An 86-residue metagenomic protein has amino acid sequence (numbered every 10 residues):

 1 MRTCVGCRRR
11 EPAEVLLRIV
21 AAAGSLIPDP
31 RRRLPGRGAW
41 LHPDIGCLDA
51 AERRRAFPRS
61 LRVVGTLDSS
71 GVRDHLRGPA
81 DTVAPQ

Functional and structural regions predicted by a protein language model:
M1-A23: N-terminal first-folded block
M1-R2, G24-L41: Immediate flanking context of iron-sulfur cluster ligation sites
R8, P43-L48: Cys/His-coordinated zinc-binding microdomains
A13, P35-G36, L41, A51 (+2 more regions): Generic alpha-helical scaffold signal
A13-V15, A22, P30, R37 (+2 more regions): Glycine-rich, flexible loop/turn motifs
L16, A23-I27, D81-A84: N-terminal, polar/charged subdomain of small-to-medium soluble alpha/beta proteins
D49, R53-P85: C-terminal structural segments of small proteins and small subunits
